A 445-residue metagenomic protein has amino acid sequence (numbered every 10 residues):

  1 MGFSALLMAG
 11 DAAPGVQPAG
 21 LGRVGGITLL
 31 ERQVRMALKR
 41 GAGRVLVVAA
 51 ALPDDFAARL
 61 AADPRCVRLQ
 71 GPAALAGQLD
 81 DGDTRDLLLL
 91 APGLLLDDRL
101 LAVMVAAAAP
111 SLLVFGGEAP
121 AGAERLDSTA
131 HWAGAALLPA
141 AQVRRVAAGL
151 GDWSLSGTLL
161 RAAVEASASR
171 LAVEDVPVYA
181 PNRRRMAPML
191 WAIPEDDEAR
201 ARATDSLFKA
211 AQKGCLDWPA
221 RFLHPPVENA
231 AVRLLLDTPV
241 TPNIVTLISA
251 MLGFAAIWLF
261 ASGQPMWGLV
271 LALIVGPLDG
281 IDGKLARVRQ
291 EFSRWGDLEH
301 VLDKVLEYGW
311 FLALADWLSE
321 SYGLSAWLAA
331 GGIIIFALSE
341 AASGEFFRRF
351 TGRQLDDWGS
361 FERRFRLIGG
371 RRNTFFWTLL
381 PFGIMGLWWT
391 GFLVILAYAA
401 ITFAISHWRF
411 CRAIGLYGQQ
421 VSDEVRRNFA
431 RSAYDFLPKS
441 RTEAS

Functional and structural regions predicted by a protein language model:
M1-P53: N-terminal glycine-rich phosphate-binding loop and ensuing alpha1 helix
L7-A12, V47-L52, L90-L94, F115-G117 (+1 more regions): Structural motif
A61-A123: Conserved beta-loop-beta/alpha segment of the NTase-like Rossmann-fold superfamily that binds/positions NTPs
V105-L112, E118-T204, F208: Catalytic-core segments of class I nucleotidyltransferases/pyrophosphorylases that form NMP-activated intermediates
P120-S128, W153-L155, A163, S167-V173 (+2 more regions): A feature for the membrane-embedded catalytic helix bundles of lipid/isoprenoid biosynthetic enzymes
L234, F254-W258, T378-I384: Alpha-helical transmembrane segments of multipass membrane proteins
P242-R294: Membrane-embedded alpha-helical segments that form the functional core of polytopic membrane enzymes, especially those
